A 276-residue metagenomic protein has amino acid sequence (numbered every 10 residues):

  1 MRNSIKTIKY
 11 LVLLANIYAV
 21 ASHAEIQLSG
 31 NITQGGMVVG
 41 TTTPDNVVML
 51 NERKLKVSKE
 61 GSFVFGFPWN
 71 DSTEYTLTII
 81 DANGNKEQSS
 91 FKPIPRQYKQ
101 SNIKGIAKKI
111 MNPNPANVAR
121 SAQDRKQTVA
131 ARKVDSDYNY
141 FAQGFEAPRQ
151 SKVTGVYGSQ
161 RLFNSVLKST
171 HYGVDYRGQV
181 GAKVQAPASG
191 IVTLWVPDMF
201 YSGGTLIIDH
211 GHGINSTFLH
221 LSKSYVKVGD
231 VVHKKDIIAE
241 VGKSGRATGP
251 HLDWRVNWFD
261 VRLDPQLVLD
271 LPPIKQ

Functional and structural regions predicted by a protein language model:
S4-N16: Sec-dependent signal peptide recognition, specifically the positively charged N-region followed immediately by
A19-A21: N-terminal signal peptide c-region/cleavage motif recognized by signal peptidases
A24-Q97: Cationic-aromatic interfacial patches
S90-S202: Surface-exposed, glycine-biased beta-strand/turn segments
R177, K183-P187, F218-L219, G229-V232 (+2 more regions): Small beta-strand-rich domains/subdomains or short beta-sheet motifs embedded in larger alpha/beta proteins
K183-L194, Y225-V241: Short, well-structured beta-strand-loop connectors
P187-S222, P250, R255: Zn2+-dependent peptidoglycan hydrolase active-site motif and core
D230-P250, W254-Q276: Extended, charge-rich intrinsically disordered regulatory tails
